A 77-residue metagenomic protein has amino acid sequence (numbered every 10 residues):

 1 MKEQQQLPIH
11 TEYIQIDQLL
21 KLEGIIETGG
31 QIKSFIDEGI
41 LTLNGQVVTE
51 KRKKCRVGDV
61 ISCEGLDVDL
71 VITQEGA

Functional and structural regions predicted by a protein language model:
M1-I14: A detector for short, charged/polar N-terminal pre-domain segments
Q5, D17-L20, V68: Intrinsic-disorder/low-complexity peptide segments enriched for small residues
I9, L43, C63-G65: Structural motif
T11, Q15-V57: A basic, amphipathic helix-loop patch mediating RNA/tRNA/ribosome contacts
E50-A77: C-terminal structural segments of small proteins and small subunits
